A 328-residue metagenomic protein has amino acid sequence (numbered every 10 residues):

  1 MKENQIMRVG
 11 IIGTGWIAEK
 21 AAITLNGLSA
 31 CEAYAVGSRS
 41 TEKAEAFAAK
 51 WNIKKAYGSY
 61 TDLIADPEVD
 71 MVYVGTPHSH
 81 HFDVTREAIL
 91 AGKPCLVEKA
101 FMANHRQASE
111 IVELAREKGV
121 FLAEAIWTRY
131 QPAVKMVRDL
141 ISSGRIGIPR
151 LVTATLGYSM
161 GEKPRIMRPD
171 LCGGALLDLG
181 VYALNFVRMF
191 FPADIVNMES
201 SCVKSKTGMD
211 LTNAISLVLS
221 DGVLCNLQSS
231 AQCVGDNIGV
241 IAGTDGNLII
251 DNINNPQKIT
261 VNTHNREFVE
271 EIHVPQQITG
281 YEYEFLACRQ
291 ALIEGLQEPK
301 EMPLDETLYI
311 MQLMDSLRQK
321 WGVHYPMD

Functional and structural regions predicted by a protein language model:
M1-E3, M71-Y73, S220, A287-D328: C-terminal helix-rich "cap/oligomerization" subdomain common to oxidoreductases
M1-W51: N-terminal Rossmann-like dinucleotide-binding module
A18, Y57, V97-E98, L122-E124 (+2 more regions): Hydrophobic residues in well-ordered beta-strands that form the structural core
I53-Y60: Conserved SAM-binding strand-loop segment of SAM-dependent methyltransferases
M71-H78, F82-R129: Beta-strand-loop-alpha-helix segment that lines the small-molecule cofactor/substrate pocket of alpha/beta enzymes
T128-E199, K206: Predominantly a Rossmann-like dinucleotide-binding segment in NAD(P)-dependent oxidoreductases
N185-P256, P275, A287-E294: Contiguous beta-strand/loop segments that form the cofactor/metal-binding neighborhood of enzyme cores
V274-L286, M302: Active-site loop of classical SDR/Rossmann-like NAD(P)-dependent oxidoreductases, centered on the catalytic Tyr-X3-Lys
